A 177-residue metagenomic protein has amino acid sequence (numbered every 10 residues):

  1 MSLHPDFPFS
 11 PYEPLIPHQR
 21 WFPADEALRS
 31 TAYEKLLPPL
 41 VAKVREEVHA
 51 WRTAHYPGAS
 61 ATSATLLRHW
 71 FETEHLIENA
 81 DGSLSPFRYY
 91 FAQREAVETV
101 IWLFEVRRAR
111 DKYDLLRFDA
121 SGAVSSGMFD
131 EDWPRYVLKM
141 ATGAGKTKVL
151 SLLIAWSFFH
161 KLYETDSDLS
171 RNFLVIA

Functional and structural regions predicted by a protein language model:
M1-P86: N-terminal accessory nucleic-acid engagement/regulatory domains that precede and modulate ATP-driven motor cores
V48, V100-F104, S157-K161: Hydrophobic, Leu/Ile/Phe/Ala-enriched alpha-helical segments that form helix-helix packing faces
T53-M140: Conserved pre-motif I regulatory segment
R135-A144, V149-A177: Conserved SF1/SF2 helicase motif Ia
